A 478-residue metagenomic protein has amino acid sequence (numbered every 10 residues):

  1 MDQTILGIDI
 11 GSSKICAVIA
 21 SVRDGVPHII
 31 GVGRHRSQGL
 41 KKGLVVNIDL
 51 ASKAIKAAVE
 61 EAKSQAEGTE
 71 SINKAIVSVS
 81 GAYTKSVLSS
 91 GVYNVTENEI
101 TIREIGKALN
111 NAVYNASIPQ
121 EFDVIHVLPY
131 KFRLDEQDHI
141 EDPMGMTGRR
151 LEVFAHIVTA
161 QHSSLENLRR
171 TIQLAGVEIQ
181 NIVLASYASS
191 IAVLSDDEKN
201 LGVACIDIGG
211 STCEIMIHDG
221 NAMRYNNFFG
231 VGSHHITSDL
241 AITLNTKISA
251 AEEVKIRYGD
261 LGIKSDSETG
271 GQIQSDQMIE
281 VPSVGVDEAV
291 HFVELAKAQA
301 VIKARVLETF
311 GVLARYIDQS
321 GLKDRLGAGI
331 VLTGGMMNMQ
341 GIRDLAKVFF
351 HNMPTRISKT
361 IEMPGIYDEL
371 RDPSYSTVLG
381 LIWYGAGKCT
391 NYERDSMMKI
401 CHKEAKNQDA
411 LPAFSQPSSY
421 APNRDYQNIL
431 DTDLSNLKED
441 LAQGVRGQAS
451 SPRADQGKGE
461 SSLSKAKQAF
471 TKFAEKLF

Functional and structural regions predicted by a protein language model:
M1-K14, V18-V203, K247, I256-K264 (+5 more regions): Nucleotide/phosphate-binding catalytic cleft detector across ATP-hydrolyzing and phosphate-transferring enzymes
G7-I8, A17, V77, I172 (+5 more regions): Residue-level signature of catalytic and energy-coupling elements of molecular machines, predominantly ATP/GTP-dependent
E70-S80, S320-G335: Short glycine-rich phosphate-binding loop at a beta-alpha junction
I102-R103, F349-V378: Conserved phosphate-binding/catalytic loops in two-lobed NTP-binding clefts
A160, D260-I263, R325-F349: Glycine-rich phosphate-binding loops at beta-strand->alpha-helix junctions
L184-I191, H235, E362-G365: Short acidic loop-to-helix transition motifs that present clustered carboxylates
L194-T269: Acidic, glycine-rich loop-and-beta core segments that form the ion-binding/anion-interacting portion of active sites
R224-Y225, S238, E294-K297, I361-D368: Short beta-alpha connecting loops at secondary-structure transitions that line or flank enzyme active sites
